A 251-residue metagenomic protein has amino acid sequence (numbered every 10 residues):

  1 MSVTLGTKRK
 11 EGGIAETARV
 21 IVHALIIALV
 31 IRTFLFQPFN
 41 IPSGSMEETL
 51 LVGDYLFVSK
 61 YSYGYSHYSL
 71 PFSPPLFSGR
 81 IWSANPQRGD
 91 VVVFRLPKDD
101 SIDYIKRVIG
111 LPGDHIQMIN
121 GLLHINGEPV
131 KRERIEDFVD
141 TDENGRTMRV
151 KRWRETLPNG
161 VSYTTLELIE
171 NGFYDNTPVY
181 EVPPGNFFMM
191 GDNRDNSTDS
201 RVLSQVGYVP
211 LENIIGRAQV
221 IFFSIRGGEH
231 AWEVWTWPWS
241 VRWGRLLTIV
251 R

Functional and structural regions predicted by a protein language model:
S2-A15, V30, F34-N40, S45-R251: Soluble "head" domains of membrane/secretory-pathway proteins
T17-I21, L25, L29: Alpha-helical transmembrane spans of integral membrane proteins, capturing the lipid-embedded, hydrophobic core of TM
